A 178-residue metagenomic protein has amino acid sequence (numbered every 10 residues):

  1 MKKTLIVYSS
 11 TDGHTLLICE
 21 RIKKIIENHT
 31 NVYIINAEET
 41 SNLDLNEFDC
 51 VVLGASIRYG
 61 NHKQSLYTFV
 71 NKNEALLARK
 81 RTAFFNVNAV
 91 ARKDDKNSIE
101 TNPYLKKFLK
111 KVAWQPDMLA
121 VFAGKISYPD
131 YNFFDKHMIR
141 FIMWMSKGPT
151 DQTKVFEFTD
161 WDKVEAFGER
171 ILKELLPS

Functional and structural regions predicted by a protein language model:
M1-K3, P177-S178: Short, Lys/Arg-enriched, disordered terminal segments
K2-H29: N-terminal beta1-alpha1 ligand-phosphate binding loop
T11-D12, E39, A89, I126: Short, glycine/serine-rich, charged loops/turns that create anion-binding and catalytic segments at active sites
I25, H29, Y33, A55-S178: FMN-binding flavodoxin-like domain, especially the glycine-rich phosphate-binding loop
T30-N42: A short, well-structured beta->alpha microelement
L45-N46, L77: A short, aliphatic-rich alpha-helical micro-motif
N46-E47, Q115: Alpha-helix C-terminal capping/helix-to-coil transition sites in glycosyltransferase folds
D49-C50, R81: Structural motif
